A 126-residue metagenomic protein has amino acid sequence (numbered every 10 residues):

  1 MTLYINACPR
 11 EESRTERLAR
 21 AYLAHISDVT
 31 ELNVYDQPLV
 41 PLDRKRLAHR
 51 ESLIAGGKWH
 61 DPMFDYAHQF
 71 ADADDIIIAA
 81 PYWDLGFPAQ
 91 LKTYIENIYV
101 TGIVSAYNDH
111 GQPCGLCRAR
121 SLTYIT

Functional and structural regions predicted by a protein language model:
M1-A80, L85-I103: N-terminal beta1-alpha1-beta2 submodule of the flavodoxin-like/Rossmannoid cofactor-binding fold
Y107-T126: Short, glycine-/small-residue-rich phosphate/pyrophosphate-handling segment
